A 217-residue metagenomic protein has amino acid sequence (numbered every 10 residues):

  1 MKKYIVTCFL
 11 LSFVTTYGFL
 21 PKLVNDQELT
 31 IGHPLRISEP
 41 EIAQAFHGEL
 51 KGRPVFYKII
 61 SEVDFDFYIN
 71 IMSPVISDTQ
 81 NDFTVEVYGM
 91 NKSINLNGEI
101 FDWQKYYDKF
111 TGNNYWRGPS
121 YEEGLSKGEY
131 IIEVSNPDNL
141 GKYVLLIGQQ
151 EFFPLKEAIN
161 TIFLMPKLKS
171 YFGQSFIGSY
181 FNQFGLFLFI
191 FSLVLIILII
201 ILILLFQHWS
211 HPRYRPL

Functional and structural regions predicted by a protein language model:
M1-I59, Q183-L188: N-terminal pre-first-transmembrane soluble regions of secretory-pathway and organelle membrane proteins
V6, T15, D66, I76 (+3 more regions): Generic "edge-of-domain/loop-turn" microfeature
L20-L29, Y57, F83-N91, S120-L217: C-terminal edge strands of extracellular/lumenal beta-sandwich accessory domains
P21-L23, P40, V55, I71-Y106 (+2 more regions): Contiguous segments within soluble domain cores/interaction surfaces
S38, H47-E49, I60-E62, M72 (+3 more regions): A structural detector for beta-sheet-dominated domains
K51-R53, V63, S126: Residue-level preference for beta-strand/loop junctions
F56-S77, Y130-N136: Hydrophobic beta-strand segments within beta-rich accessory/binding domains
Y107-L125: Beta-sandwich interaction modules
